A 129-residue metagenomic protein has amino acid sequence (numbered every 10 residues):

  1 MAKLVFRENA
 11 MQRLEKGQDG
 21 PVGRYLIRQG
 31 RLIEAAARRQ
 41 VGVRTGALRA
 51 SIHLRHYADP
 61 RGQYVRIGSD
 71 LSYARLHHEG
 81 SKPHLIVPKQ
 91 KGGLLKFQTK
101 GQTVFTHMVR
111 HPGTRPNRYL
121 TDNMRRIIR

Functional and structural regions predicted by a protein language model:
M1-R129: Short, Lys/Arg-rich flexible segments
